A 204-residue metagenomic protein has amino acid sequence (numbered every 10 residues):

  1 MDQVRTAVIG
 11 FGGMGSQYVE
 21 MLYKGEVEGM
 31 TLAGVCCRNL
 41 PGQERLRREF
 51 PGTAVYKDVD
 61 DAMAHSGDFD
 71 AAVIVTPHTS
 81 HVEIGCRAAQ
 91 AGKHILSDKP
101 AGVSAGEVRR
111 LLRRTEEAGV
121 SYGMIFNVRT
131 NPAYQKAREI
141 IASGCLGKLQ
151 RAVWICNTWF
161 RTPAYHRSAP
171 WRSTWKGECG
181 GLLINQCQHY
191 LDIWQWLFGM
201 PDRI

Functional and structural regions predicted by a protein language model:
M1-F50: N-terminal Rossmann-like dinucleotide-binding module
S16, V82, Q188: Residues forming the Rossmann-fold NAD(P)(H) cofactor-binding site
M30-G34, D70-A72, Y122, G181: Short active-site oxyanion
F50-R114: Beta-loop-alpha module in the N-terminal Rossmann-like domain of NAD(P)-dependent dehydrogenases, especially those
S80, P100, G123-R129: Rossmann-like NAD(P)(H) cofactor-binding subdomain of soluble oxidoreductases
R109-N127, K148-A152: Rossmann-fold dehydrogenase core element
V128-I204: Predominantly a Rossmann-like dinucleotide-binding segment in NAD(P)-dependent oxidoreductases
